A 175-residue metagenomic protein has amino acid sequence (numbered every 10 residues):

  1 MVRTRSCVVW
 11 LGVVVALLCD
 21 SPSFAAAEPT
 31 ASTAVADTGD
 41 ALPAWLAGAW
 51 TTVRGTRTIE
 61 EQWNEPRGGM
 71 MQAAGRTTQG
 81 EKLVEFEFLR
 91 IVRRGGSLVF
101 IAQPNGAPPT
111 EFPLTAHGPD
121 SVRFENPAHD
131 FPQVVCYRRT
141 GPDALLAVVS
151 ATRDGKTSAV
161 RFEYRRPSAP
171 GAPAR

Functional and structural regions predicted by a protein language model:
M1-R5: N-terminal secretory signal peptides that target proteins for export/translocation
V8-D20: Bacterial N-terminal signal peptides
D20-A31: Signal peptide processing junction and immediate N-terminal pro/mature segment of secreted/exported proteins
P29-S32, L114, P119, A144-R175: Edge beta-strand at a domain terminus
A34-A49: N-terminal helix-cap/turn-to-beta initiation motif at the start of protein domains
L46-A47, T52-A128: Central antiparallel beta-sheet cores of small beta-barrel/beta-sandwich binding domains
G48, E61, A73, V135 (+2 more regions): Hydrophobic residues positioned within well-ordered beta-strands of beta-sheet architectures
P108-E111, G118-R139, V148, T157 (+1 more regions): A beta-strand edge to alpha-helix "cap/lid" segment located at domain peripheries
